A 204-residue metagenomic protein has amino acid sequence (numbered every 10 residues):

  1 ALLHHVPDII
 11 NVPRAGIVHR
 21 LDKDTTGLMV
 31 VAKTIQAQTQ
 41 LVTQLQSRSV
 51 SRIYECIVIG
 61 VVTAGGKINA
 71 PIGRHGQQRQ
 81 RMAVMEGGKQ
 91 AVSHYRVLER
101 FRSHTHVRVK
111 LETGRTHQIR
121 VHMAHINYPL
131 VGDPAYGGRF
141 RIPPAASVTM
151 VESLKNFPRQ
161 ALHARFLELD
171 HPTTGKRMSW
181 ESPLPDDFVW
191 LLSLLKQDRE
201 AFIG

Functional and structural regions predicted by a protein language model:
A1-R81, V92, E181-Q197, F202-G204: RNA pseudouridine synthases
L2, V30, C56, Y95 (+3 more regions): Residue-level signal for inorganic ion chemistry
R20-L21, V61, L98-R100, D133: Residue-level recognition of beta-strand microenvironments
L41, R115-M123: Short beta-strand segments enriched for Tyr within beta-sheet-rich domains, predominantly fibronectin type III
V58, H94-V97, L130: Conserved hydrophobic positions within beta-strands
I59, V109-E112: A structural micro-motif recognizing beta-strand termini and the immediately following turn/loop segments
K89, E112, H122-G204: Pseudouridine synthases involved in rRNA/tRNA modification
R102-V109: Short histidine-centered loop motifs in beta-beta connectors
